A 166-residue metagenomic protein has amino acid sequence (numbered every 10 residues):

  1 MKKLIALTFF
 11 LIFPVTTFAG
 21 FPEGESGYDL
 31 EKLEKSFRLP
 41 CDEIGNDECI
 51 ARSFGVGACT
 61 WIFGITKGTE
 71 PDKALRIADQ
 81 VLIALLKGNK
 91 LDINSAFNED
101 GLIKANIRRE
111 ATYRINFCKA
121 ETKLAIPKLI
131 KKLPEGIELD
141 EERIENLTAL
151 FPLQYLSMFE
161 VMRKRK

Functional and structural regions predicted by a protein language model:
L4-T16: Sec-dependent N-terminal signal peptides
A6-L7, L39, N46, P71 (+2 more regions): Intrinsically disordered and other compositionally biased segments
F13-T17, K67, S157-F159: N-terminal processing/targeting junctions
T16, G24-E25, D42, L129 (+1 more regions): Intrinsically disordered, low-complexity segments enriched in proline/serine/threonine
G20-D72: Immediate post-signal-peptide N-terminus of mature secreted/exported proteins
F21, L75-K166: Compact alpha-helical subdomains of small soluble proteins
